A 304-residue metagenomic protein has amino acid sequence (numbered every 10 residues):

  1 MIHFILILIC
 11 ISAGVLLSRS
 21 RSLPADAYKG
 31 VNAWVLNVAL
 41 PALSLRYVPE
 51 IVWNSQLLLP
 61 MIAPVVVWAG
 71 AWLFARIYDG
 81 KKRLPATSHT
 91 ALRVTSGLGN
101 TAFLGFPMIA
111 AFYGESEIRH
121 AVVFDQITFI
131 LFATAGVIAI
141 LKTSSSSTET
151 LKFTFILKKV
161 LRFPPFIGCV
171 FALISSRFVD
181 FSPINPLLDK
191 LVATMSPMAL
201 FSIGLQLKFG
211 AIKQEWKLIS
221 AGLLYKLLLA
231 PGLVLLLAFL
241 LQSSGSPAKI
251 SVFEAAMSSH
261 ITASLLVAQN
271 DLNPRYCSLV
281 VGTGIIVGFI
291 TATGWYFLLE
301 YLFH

Functional and structural regions predicted by a protein language model:
M1-H304: Alpha-helical transmembrane segments of multi-pass small-molecule/ion transporters
